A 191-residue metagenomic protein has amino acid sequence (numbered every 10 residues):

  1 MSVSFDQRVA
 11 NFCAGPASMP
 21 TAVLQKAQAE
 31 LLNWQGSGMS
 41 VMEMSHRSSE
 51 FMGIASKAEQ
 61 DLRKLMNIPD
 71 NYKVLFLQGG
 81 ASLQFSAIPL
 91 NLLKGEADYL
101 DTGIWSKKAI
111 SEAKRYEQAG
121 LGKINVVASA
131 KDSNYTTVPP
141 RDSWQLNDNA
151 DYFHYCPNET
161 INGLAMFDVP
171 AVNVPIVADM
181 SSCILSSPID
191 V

Functional and structural regions predicted by a protein language model:
M1-Q7: Basic/polar N-terminal segments that are highly enriched at the extreme N-terminus, encompassing both cleavable
R8-E59: A glycine-/small-polar-enriched, mobile loop at the entrance of the PLP active site in fold-type I
G15, A113, V126-I184: Active-site phosphate-binding strand-loop segment of PLP-dependent enzymes
A17-M19, G79-Q84, G103-S106, T160: Gly/Ser/Thr-rich loops at beta-strand to alpha-helix junctions that form or flank small-molecule/cofactor-binding
G38-Q84, E112: Conserved N-terminal alpha-helix of the aminotransferase class I/II PLP-enzyme fold
I88-P89: Active-site pocket-lining segments that scaffold enzyme catalytic pockets across diverse folds
L93-K107: Conserved PLP-anchoring active-site segment centered on the Schiff-base-forming lysine
P188-V191: A short alpha/beta connector and helix-capping loop motif
